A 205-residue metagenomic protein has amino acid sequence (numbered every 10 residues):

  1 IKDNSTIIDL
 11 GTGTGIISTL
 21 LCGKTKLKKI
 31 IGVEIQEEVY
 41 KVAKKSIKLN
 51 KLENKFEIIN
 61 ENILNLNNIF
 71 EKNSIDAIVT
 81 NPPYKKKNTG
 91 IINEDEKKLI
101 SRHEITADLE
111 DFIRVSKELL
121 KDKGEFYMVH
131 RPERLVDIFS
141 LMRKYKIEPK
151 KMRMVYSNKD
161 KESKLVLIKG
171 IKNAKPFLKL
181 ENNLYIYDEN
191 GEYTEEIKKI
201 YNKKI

Functional and structural regions predicted by a protein language model:
I1-I91: Conserved SAM/SAH cofactor-binding pocket of Class I
N65, Y156-K159, A174: Residue-level detector of flexible, active-site-proximal loop/helix-junction positions within diverse enzyme catalytic
P82-D111: Mobile active-site "lid"/loop adjacent to the S-adenosyl-L-methionine
K85, Y145, N173: Phosphate/oxyanion-binding loops and surfaces in catalytic or ligand/nucleic-acid-binding neighborhoods
T106-S157, K161-S163: Conserved Class I SAM-dependent methyltransferase catalytic core
E162-I205: SAM/dcSAM-binding transferase cores
